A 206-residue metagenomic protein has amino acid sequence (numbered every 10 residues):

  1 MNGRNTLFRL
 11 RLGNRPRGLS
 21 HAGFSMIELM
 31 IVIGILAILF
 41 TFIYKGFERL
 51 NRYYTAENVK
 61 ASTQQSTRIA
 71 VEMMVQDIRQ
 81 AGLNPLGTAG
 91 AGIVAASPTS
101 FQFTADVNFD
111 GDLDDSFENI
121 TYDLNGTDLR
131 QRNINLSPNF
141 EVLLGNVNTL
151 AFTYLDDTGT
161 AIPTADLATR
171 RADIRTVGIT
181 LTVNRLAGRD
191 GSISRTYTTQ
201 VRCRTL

Functional and structural regions predicted by a protein language model:
M1-F24: N-terminal leader/signal peptides at the extreme start of proteins
F24-L83: Aliphatic-rich helix starts adjacent to a transmembrane/signal segment
G82-A89, G159: Active-site phosphate-binding and catalytic loops of NTP-dependent enzymes
A95-T164, S192-S194: Type IV pilin-like appendage domain
V107-F109, V183-A187, V201-T205: Beta-strand elements of well-folded, non-transmembrane domains
V147, G191-L206: Edge beta-strand at a domain terminus
L167-R171: Exposed beta-sheet edge/beta-hairpin loop segments within beta-rich domains
D173-D190, R195-T198: Short, conserved structural patches
